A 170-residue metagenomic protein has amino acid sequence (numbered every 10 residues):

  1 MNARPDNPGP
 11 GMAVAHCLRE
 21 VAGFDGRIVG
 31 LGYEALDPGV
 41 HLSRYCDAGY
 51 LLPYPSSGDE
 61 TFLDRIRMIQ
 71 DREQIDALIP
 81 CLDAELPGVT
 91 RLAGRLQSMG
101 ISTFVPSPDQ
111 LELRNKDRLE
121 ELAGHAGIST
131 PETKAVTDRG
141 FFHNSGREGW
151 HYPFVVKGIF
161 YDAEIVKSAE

Functional and structural regions predicted by a protein language model:
M1-F104: ATP-binding N-terminal substructure of ATP-dependent carboxylate-amine bond-forming enzymes
G30-L36, E85-R91, D109-L113, H143-Y152: Short, functional N-terminal and low-complexity linear motifs
Q97, V105-R114: Short alpha-helical interface patches
Q110-E170: Active-site nucleotide/adenylate-binding loops and adjacent lid/helix of ATP-dependent enzymes
